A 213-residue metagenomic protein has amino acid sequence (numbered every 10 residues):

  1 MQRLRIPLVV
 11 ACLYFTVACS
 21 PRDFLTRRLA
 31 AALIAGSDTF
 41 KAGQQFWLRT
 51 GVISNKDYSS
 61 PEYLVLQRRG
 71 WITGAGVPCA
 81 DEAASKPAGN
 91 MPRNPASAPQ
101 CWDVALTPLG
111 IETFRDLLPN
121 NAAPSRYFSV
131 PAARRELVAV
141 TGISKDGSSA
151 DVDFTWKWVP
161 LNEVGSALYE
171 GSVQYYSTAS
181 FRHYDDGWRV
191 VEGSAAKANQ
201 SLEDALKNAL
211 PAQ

Functional and structural regions predicted by a protein language model:
M1-V17: Sec-dependent bacterial lipoprotein signal peptides
C19-D23: Bacterial signal peptide processing site
T26-L48: Post-signal peptide N-terminal segment of mature Sec-exported envelope proteins
A30, Y58-E62, T107-G110: Stable alpha-helical elements in mature extracytoplasmic
W47-N55, A167-L168: Second-shell loop/turn segments in exported
Y58-G74, P78-C79: Basic amphipathic alpha-helical segments that dock to polyanions
T73-F128: Accessory beta->alpha helical hairpin/"wing" motif in late/C-terminal subdomains of nucleic-acid enzymes
L109-Q213: Low-complexity, intrinsically disordered terminal/linker segments enriched in charged and Gly/Pro repeats
